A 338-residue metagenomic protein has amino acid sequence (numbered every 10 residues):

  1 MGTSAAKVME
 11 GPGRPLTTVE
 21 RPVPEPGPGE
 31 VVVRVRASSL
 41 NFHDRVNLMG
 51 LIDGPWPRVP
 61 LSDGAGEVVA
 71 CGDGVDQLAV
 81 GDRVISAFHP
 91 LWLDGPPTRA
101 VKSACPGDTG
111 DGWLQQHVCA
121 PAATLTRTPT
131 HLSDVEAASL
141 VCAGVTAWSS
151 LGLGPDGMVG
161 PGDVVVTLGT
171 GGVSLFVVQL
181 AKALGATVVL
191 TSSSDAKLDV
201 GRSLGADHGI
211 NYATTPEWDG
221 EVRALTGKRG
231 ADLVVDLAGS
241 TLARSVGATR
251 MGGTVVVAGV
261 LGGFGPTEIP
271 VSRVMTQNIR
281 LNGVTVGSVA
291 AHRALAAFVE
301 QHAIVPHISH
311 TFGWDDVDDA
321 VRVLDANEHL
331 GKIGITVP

Functional and structural regions predicted by a protein language model:
S4, A303-H307, D319-P338: C-terminal capping/lid region of NAD(P)-dependent oxidoreductase domains
V23-S38, M49-L93, P129-H131: Glycine-rich beta-strand-centered segment in the early N-terminal region that forms part of a ligand/cofactor-binding
R83, V164, L233, G253-T254 (+1 more regions): Short glycine-centered segments of the SAM/dcSAM-binding site in methyltransferase folds
F88-L168: NAD(P)H dinucleotide-binding glycine-rich loop of Rossmann-like/cofactor-binding domains, especially the beta1-alpha1
V101-S103, R202, L237-H307, V337-P338: Glycine-rich phosphate-binding loop and adjacent beta-alpha segment of Rossmann(oid) nucleotide-cofactor-binding
T146, V173, T241: Hydrophobic/small residue at the entry helix of a nucleotide-binding pocket
P161-L168, K182-R244: Adenosine-nucleotide cofactor-binding segment
